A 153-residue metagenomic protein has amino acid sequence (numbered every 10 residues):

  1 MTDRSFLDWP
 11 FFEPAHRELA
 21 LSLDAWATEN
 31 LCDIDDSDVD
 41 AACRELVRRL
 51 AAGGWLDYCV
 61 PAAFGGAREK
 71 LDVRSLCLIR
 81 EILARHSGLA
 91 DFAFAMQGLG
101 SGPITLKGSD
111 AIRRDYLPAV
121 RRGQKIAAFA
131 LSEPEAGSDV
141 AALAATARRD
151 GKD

Functional and structural regions predicted by a protein language model:
M1-E18: Intrinsic disorder at enzyme termini
T2-D3, V39, A136-D139: Short loop/turn motifs at secondary-structure junctions and domain boundaries
F12, V39-C43, I112-R113: Residue-level recognition of alpha-helical structural elements
E13, D36-S37, E69, L106: Hydrophobic alpha-helical scaffolding
L19-L23: Extended amphipathic alpha-helical segments enriched in small hydrophobics
T28-G54, F64-R68: Short secondary-structure junction/hinge motifs that connect adjacent elements
A52-Q124: Internal helix-loop-helix
G66-E69, A111-D153: Glycine-rich, Trp-frequent "lid" loop and neighboring beta-strands that shape and gate the flavin cofactor pocket
